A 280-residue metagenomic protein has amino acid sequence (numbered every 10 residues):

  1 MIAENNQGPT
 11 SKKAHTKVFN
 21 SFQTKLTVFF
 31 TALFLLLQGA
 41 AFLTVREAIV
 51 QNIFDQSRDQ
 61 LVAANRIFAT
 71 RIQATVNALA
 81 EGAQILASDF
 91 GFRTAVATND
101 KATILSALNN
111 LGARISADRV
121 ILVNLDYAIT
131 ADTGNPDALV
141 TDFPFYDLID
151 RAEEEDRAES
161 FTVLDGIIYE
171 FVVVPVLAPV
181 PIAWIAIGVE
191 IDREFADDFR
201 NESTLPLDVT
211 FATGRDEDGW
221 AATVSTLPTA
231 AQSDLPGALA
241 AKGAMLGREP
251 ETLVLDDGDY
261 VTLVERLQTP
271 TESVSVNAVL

Functional and structural regions predicted by a protein language model:
M1-L35: Positive-inside N-terminal membrane-insertion signal
F22-V28, L36-T98, A113-D118, S160 (+1 more regions): Juxtamembrane extracytoplasmic/periplasmic/luminal helical "stalk" adjacent to the first N-terminal
A97-A107, A113-S116, A128-V163, I191-P206 (+1 more regions): Extracytoplasmic/periplasmic sensor domains and loops in membrane signaling proteins
R119-I121, V174, V209, P250-E251 (+1 more regions): Generic short beta-strand
V120-Y127, L207-E217: Short hydrophobic alpha-helical segments used for membrane anchoring or interfacial signaling
G134-N135, V173, A186, S225-P228 (+1 more regions): Short clusters of small/polar residues that mark proteolytic maturation junctions
G166-P175, G247-P250, D256-R266, V274-S275: A short beta-strand signature within small-molecule sensing/ligand-binding domains used in signal transduction
I182-E190, V261-L280: Short, hydrophobic beta-strand elements of compact beta-sandwich sensory domains
